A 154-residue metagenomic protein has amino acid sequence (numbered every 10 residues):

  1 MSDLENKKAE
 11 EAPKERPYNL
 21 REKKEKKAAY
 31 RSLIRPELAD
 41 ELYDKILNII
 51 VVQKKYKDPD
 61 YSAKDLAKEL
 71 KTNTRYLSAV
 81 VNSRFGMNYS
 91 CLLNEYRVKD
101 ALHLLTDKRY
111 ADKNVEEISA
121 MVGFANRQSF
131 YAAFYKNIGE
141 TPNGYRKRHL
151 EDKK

Functional and structural regions predicted by a protein language model:
S2-D112, E116-E117, A133-K136, N143 (+1 more regions): Membrane-proximal linker segments that couple transmembrane helices to downstream signaling/catalytic modules
T72, F124-A125: The short coil/loop that forms the "turn" connecting the two helices of the helix-turn-helix
R75, R127-Q128: Key DNA-contact positions within bacterial/archaeal DNA-binding proteins
